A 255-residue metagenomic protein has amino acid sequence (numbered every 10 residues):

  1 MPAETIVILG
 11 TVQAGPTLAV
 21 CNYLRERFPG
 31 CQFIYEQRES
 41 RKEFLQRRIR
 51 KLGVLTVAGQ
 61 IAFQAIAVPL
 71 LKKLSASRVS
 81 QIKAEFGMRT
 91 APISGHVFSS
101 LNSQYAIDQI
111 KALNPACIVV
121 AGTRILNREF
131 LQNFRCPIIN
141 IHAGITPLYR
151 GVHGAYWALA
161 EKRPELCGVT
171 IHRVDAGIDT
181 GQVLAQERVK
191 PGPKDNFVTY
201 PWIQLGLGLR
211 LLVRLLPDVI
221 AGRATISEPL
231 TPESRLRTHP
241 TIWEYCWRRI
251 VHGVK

Functional and structural regions predicted by a protein language model:
M1-K255: One-carbon transfer enzymes
